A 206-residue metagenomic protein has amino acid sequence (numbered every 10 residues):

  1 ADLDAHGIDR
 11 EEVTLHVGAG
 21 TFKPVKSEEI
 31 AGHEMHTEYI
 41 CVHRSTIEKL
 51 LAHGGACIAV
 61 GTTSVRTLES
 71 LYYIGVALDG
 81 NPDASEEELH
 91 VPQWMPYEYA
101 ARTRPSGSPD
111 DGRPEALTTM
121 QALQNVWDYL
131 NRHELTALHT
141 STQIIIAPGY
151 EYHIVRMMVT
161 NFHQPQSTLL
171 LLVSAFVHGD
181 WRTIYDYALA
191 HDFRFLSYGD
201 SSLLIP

Functional and structural regions predicted by a protein language model:
A1-P206: Surface-exposed, charge/polar-rich loops and edge strands
